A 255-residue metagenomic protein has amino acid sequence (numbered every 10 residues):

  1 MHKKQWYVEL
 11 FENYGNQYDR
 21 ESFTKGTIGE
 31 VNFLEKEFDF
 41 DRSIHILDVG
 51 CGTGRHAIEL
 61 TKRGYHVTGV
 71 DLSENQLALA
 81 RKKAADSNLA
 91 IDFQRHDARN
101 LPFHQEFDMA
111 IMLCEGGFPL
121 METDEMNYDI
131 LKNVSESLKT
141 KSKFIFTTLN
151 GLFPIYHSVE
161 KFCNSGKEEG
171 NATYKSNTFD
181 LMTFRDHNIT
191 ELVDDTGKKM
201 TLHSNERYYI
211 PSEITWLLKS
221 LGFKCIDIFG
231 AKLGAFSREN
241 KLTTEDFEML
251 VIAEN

Functional and structural regions predicted by a protein language model:
M1-I44: Conserved class I S-adenosyl-L-methionine
G50-G54: Class I SAM-dependent methyltransferase "Motif I" SAM/SAH-binding loop
A57-N100: Class I SAM-dependent methyltransferase SAM/SAH-binding core
P102-M109: A short acidic, Gly/Pro-enriched loop at the edge of an enzyme's catalytic core that lines a small-molecule cofactor
I111-L113: A conserved beta-strand element that flanks and buttresses the S-adenosyl-L-methionine
M126-T140: A short glycine-rich, Lys/Arg-flanked "PGG" loop and its adjoining helix->strand segment in the class I
I145-W216: SAM-dependent methyltransferase
P211-N255: C-terminal lobe and adjacent flexible extensions of AdoMet/dcAdoMet transferase-like proteins
